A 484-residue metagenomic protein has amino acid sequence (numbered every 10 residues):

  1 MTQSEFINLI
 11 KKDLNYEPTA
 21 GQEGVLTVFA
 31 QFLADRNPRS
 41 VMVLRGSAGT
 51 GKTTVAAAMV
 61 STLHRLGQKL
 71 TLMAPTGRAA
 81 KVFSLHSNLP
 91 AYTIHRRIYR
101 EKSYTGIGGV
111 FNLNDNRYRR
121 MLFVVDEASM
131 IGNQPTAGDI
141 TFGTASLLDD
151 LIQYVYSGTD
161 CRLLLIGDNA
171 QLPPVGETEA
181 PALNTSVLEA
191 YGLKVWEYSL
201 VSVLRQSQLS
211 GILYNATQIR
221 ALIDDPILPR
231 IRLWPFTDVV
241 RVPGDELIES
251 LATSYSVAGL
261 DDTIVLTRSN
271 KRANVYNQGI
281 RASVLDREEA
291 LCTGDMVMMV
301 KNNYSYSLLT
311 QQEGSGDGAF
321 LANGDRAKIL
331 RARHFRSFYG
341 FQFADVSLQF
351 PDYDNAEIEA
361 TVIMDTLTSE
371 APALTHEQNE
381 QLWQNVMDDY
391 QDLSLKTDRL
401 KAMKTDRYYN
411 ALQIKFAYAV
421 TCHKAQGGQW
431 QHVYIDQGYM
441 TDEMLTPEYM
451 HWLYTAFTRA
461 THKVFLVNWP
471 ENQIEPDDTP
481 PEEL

Functional and structural regions predicted by a protein language model:
T2-Y16, R45: Conserved adenine-nucleotide phosphate-binding loops and their immediately adjacent elements
Q3-F6, V25, F29, N37 (+3 more regions): Conserved helicase motor core of P-loop NTPases
I10-V28: N-terminal pre-Walker A segment at the start of P-loop NTPase domains
P18, L72, V265: Conserved SAM-binding loop
Q22, T76, S269, G427: Short, conserved phosphate/pyrophosphate- and ester-handling motifs at nucleotide-, phospho-/glycolipid
L26-T27, Q31, R36, S40-P226 (+1 more regions): ASCE P-loop NTPase helicase motor core
R39, G77, H334, K415 (+1 more regions): Catalytic phosphate/metal-binding cores of nucleic-acid and nucleotide-processing enzymes, i.e., regions that mediate
F338-L484: C-terminal accessory regions
